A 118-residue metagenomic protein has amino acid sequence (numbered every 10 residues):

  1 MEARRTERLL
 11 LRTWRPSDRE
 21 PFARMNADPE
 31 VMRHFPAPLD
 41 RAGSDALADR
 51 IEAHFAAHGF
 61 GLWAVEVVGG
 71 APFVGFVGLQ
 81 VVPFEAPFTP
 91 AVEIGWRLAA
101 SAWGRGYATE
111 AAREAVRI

Functional and structural regions predicted by a protein language model:
M1-S101, E114-I118: GNAT-family acyltransferases
G104-T109: Glycine-rich acyl-CoA binding loop
